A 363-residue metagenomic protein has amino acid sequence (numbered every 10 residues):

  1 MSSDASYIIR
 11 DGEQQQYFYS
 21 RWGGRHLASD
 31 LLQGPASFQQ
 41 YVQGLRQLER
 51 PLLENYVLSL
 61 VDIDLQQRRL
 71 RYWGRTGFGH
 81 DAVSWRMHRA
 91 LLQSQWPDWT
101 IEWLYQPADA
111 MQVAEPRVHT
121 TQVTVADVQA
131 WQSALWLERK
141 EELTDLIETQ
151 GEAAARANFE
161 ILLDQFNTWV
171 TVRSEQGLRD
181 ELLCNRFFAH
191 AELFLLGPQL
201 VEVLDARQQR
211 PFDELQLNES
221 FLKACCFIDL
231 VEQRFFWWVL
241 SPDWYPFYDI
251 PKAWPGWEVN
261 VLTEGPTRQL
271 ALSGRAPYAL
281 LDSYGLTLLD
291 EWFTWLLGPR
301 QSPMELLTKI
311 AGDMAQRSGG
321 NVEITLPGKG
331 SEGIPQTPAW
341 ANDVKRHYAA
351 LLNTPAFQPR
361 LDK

Functional and structural regions predicted by a protein language model:
M1-R25, D362-K363: Short, extreme N-terminal segment that most often corresponds to the first beta-strand
E13-E49: Short, flexible N-terminal segments of the mature chain
V42-K363: Low-complexity intrinsically disordered segments
